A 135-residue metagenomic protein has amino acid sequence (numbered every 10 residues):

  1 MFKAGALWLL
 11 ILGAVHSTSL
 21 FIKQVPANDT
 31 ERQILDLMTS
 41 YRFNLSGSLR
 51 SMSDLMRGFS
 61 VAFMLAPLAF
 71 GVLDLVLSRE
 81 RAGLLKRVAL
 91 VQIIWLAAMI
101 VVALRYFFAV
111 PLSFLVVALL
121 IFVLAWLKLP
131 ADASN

Functional and structural regions predicted by a protein language model:
F2-N28: N-terminal signal-anchor transmembrane alpha helix
A6-G13, S60, M64, A89 (+1 more regions): Residues within membrane-spanning alpha-helices of integral membrane proteins, especially the hydrophobic core/packing
V25-L37: Juxtamembrane non-transmembrane "cap" segments at the membrane-aqueous interface of multi-pass membrane proteins
T39-L55: Juxtamembrane membrane-water interface segments that cap and precede transmembrane helices
S51-L65: Individual transmembrane alpha-helix segments
A69-K86: Juxtamembrane helix-break-helix junctions at the cytosolic face of small multi-pass alpha-helical membrane proteins
A82-L119: Hydrophobic alpha-helical transmembrane segments of integral membrane proteins
V117-L129: Alpha-helical transmembrane segments and their membrane-interface exit regions
